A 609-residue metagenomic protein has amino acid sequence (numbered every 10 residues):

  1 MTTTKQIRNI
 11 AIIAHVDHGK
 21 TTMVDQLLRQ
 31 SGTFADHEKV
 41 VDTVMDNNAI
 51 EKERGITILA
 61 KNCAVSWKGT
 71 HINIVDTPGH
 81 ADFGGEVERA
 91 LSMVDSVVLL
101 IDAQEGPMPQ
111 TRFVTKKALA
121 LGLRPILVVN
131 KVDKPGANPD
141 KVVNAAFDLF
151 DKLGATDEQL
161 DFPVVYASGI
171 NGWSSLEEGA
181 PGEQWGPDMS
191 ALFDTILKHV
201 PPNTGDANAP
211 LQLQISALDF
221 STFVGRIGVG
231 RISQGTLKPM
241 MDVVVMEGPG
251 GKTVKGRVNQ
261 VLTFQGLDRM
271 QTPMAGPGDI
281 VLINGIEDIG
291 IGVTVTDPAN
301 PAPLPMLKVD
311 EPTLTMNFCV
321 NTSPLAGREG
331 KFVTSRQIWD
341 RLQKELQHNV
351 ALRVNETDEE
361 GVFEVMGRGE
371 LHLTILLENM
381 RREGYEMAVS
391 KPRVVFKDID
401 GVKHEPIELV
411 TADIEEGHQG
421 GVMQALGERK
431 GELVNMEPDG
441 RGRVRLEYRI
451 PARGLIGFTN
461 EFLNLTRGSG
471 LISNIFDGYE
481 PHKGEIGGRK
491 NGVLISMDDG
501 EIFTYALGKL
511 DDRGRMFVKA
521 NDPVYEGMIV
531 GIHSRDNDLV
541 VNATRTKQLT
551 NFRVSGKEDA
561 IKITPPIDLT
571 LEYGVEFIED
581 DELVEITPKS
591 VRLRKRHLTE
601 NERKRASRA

Functional and structural regions predicted by a protein language model:
M1-I101, E105-P107, A145, L218-S221: P-loop NTPase switch module centered on the Walker A-proximal segment
K39-T43, L153-V165, N203-Q214, G250-F264 (+8 more regions): Interdomain boundary/hinge elements
R124, K134-L197: Canonical P-loop GTPase G-domain recognition
S168, T357-H372: Short glycine/threonine-rich beta-strand-turn micro-motifs
Q212-M316, A326-R328, N491, D499-T550 (+2 more regions): Conserved nucleotide-binding/hydrolysis modules and their immediate coupling elements across P-loop/ASCE NTPase motors
T236, I286-D288, G367-L373, E415-Q419 (+1 more regions): Helix N-cap motif at beta-to-alpha junctions
F264, R269-T272, H404, I450 (+2 more regions): Long insertion/accessory domains within large nucleic-acid-processing enzymes
S323-L346, T564: A short, contiguous, amphipathic alpha-helix enriched in charged residues
